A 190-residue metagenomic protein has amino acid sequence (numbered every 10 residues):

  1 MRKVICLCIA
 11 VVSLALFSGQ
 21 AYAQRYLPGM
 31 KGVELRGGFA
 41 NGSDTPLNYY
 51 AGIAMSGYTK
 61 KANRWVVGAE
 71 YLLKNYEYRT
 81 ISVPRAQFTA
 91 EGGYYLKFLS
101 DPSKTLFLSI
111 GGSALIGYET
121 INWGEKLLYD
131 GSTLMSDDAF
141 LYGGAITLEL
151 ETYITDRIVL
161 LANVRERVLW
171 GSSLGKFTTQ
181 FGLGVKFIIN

Functional and structural regions predicted by a protein language model:
M1-G29, N190: Cleavable N-terminal export/targeting peptides
A21-K74, K186-N190: Short glycine/proline- and aromatic-enriched beta-strand/turn motifs that initiate or cap beta-hairpins
G29-K31, T45-A51, S82-A90, L106 (+2 more regions): Residues that define the transmembrane beta-barrel architecture of outer-membrane proteins
R36, N48-Y50, S56, R64-V66 (+5 more regions): Residue-level detection of beta-strand scaffold positions
G38-N41, Y76-V83, D130-S136, V168-S172: Extracellular loop and loop/strand-boundary signature of outer-membrane beta-barrel proteins
A54-Y129, I158, F187-N190: Gram-negative (and chloroplast) outer-membrane scaffold detector with strong preference for beta-barrel transmembrane
L72-K74, E149-N190: Predominantly the C-terminal beta-signal and adjacent terminal strand-loop region of outer-membrane beta-barrel
W123-N163, F187: Extended low-complexity acidic/polar segments
